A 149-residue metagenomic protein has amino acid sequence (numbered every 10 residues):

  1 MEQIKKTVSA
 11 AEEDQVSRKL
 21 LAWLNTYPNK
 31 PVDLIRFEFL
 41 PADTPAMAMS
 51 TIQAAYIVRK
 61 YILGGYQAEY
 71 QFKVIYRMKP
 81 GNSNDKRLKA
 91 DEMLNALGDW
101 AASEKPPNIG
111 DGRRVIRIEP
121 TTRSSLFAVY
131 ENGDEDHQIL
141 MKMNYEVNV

Functional and structural regions predicted by a protein language model:
M1-F39, Q53-V149: Charged, amphipathic alpha-helical segments and their flanking helix caps
